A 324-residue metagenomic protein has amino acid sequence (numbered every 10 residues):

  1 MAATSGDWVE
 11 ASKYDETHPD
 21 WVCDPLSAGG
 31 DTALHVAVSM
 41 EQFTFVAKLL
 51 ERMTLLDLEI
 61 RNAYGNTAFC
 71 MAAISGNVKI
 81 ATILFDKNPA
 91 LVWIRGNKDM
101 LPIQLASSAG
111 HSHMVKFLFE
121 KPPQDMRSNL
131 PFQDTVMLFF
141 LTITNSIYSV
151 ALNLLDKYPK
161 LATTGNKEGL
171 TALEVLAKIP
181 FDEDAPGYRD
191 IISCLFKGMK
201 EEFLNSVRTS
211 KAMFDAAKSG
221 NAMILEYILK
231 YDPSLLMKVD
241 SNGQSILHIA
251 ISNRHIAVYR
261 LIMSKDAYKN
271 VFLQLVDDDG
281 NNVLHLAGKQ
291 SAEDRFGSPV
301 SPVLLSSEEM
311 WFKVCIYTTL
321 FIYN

Functional and structural regions predicted by a protein language model:
M1-N324: Acidic, Ser/Thr- and Pro/Gly-rich low-complexity regulatory segments
